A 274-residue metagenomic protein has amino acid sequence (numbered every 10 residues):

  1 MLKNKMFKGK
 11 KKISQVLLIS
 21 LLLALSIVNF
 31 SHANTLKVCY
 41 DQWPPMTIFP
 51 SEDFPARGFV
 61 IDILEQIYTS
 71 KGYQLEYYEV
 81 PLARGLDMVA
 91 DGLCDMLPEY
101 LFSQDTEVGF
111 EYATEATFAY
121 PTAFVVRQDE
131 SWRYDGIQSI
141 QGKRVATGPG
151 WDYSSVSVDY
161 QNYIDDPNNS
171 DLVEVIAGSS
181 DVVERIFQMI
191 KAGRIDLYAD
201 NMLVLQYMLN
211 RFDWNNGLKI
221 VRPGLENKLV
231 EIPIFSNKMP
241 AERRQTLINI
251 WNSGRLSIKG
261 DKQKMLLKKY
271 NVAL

Functional and structural regions predicted by a protein language model:
N34-G109, S179, K269: Extracytoplasmic small-molecule ligand-binding "clamshell" domains of the periplasmic binding protein/Venus flytrap
T35-Q42, T47-P50, I137-S155: Short loop->beta-strand "edge-of-pocket" segments that line small-molecule binding or catalytic clefts across diverse
D41-P44, A119-A123, W214-N252, A273-L274: Periplasmic-binding protein-like
I61-S70, Q138-R144, P149, I232-Y270: Extended ligand-binding regions for polar small-molecule ligands
L64-K71, E115, W151-S180, F187 (+2 more regions): Ligand-binding cleft/hinge of the Venus flytrap
Y73, A90-E99, K143, I190-D200: Alpha-to-beta junction loops
Y77-I140, G150-Y153, R222-G224: Acidic, polar ligand-binding/catalytic clefts
R84-A90, E99-G109, S157-D159, D196-N227: A ligand-binding cleft/hinge motif common to bilobed small-molecule-binding domains
